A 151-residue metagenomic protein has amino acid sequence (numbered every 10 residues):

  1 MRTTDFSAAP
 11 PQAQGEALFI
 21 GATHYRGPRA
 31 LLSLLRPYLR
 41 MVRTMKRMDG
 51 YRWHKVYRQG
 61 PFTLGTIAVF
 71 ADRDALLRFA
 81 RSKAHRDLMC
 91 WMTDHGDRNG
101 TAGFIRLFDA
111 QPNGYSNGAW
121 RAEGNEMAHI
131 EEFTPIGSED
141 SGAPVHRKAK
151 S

Functional and structural regions predicted by a protein language model:
M1-P61, L77-R78, T101-S151: Short S/T/G/P-rich N-terminal loop/turn motif that feeds into the first structured element of a domain
H24, I67-V69: Short hydrophobic/aromatic beta-strand micro-patches that form the beta-sheet surface supporting nucleotide- or nucleic
R73-I105: An amphipathic, aromatic/His-enriched active-site/gating alpha helix that lines ligand/cofactor pockets
